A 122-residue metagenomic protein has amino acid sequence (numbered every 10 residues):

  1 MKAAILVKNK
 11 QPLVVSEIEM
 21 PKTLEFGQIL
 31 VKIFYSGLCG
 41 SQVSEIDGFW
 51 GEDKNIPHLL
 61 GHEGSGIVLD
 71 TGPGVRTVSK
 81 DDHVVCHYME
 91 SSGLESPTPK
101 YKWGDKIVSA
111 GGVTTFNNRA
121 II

Functional and structural regions predicted by a protein language model:
M1-K2: Extreme N-terminal starter segment of soluble prokaryotic enzymes
I5-K8, D47, V68: Residue-level signal for short segments within beta-strands and strand-turn junctions of well-structured beta-sheet
Q11-V15, G40-S41: Short N-terminal binding/cap micro-motifs at the start of the first secondary-structure element
E17-E19, I121: Generic structural detector for well-ordered beta-strands
P21-S36, F49-L94, V108, T114: Glycine-rich beta-strand-centered segment in the early N-terminal region that forms part of a ligand/cofactor-binding
S41-D47: Cytochrome P450 core scaffold surrounding the K-helix E-X-X-R motif and the conserved "meander" helix-loop region
S96-A110: Short, compositionally biased
V113-I122: Glycine- and charge-enriched low-complexity intrinsically disordered segments
